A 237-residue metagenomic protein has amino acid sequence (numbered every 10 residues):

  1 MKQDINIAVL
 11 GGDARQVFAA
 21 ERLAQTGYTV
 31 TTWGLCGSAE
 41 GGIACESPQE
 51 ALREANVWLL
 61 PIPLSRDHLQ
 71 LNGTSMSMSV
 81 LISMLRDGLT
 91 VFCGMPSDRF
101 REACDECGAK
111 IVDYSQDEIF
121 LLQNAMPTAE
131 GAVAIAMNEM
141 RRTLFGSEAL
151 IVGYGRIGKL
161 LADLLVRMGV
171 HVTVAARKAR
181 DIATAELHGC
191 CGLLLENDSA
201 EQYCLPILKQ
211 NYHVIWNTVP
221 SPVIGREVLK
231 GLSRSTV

Functional and structural regions predicted by a protein language model:
K2, L59-G146: Glycine/serine-rich phosphate-binding loop and adjoining beta1-alpha1 elements at the start of nucleotide-handling
D4-Q49: N-terminal glycine-/charge-rich "phosphate-binding" loop or analogous flexible N-terminal tail
I7-V17, L23, F145-V166: Glycine-rich adenosine-cofactor-binding loop
V9, T29-L35, W58, T90-M95 (+2 more regions): Short, hydrophobic beta-strand segments that form beta-sheet elements in well-ordered domains
T26-G41, M168-H188: NAD(P)-binding Rossmann-fold cofactor-contacting core
P61, C93, Y114-D117, N138 (+7 more regions): Conserved mixed alpha/beta catalytic, RNA-binding, or beta-rich assembly cores of soluble enzyme, regulatory
P63-T90, A185-V237: Rossmann-like adenosine-cofactor binding region
